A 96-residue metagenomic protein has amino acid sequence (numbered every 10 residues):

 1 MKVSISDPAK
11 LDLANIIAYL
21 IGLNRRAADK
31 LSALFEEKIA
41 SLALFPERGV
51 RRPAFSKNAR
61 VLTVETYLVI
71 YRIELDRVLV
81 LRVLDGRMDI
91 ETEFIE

Functional and structural regions predicted by a protein language model:
K2-A59, I95: Basic, Lys/Arg-enriched alpha-helical interface segments
S4, T63, L79: Conserved beta-strand segments that form the floor/walls of ligand-binding pockets within enzyme and binding domains
G22-R25, V61, L81-V83, I90: Short, low-complexity, polar/charged sequence segments that are solvent-exposed and flexible
N58-T63, V69: A beta-hairpin/wing motif
Y67, R72-E96: Enriched for short, Lys/Arg-rich terminal
